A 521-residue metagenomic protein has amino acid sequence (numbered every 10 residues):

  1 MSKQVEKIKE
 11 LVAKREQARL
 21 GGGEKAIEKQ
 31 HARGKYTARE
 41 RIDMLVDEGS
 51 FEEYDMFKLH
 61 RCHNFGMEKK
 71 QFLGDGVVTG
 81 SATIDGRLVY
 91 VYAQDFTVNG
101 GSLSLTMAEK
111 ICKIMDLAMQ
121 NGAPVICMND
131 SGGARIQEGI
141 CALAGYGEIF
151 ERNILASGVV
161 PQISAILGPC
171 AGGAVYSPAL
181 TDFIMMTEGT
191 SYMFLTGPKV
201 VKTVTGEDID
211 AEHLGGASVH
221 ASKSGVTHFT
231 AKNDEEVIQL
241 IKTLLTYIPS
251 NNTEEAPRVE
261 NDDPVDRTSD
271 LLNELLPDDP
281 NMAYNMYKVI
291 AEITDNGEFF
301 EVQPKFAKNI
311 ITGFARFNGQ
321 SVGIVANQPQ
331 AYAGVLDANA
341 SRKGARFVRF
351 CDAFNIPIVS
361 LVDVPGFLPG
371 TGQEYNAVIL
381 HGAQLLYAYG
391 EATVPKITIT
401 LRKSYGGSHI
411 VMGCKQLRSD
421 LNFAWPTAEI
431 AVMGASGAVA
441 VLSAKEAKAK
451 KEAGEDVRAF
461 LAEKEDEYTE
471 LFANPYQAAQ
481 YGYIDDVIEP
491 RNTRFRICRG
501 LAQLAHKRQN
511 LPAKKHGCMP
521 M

Functional and structural regions predicted by a protein language model:
M1-M521: Ligand-binding clefts of soluble mixed alpha/beta catalytic domains
